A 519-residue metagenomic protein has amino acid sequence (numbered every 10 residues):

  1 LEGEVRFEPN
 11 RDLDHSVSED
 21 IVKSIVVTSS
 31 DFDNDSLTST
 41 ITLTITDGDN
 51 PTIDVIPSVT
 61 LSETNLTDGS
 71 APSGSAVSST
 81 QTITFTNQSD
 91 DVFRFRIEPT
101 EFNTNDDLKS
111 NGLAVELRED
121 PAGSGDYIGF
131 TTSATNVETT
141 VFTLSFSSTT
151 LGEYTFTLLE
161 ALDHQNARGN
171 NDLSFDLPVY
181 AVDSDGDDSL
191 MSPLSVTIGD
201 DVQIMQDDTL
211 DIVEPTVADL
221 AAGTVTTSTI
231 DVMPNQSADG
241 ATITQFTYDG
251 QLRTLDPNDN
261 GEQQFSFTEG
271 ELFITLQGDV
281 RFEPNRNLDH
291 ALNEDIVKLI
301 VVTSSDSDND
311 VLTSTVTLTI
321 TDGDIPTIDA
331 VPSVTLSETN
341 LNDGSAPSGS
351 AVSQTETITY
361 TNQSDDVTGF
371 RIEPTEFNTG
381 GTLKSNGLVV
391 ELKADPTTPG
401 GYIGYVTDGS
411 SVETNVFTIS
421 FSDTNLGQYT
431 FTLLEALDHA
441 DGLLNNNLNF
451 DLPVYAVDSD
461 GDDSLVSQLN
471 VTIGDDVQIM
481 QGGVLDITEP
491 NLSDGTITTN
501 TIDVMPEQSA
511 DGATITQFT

Functional and structural regions predicted by a protein language model:
G3-T519: Acidic/polar, solvent-exposed loop/turn segments
